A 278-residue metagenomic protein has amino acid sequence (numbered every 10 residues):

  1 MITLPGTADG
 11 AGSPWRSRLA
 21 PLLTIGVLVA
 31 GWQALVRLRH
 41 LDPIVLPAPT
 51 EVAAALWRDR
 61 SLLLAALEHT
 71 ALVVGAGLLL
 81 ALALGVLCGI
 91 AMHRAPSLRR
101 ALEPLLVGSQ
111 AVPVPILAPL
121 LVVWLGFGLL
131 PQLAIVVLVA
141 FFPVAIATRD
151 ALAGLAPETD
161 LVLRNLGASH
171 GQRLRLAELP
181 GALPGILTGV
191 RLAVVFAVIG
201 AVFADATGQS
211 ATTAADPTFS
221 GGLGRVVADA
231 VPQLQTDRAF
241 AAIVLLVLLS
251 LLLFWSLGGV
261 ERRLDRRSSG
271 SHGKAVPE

Functional and structural regions predicted by a protein language model:
M1-T24, W255-E278: Transmembrane alpha-helical segments of polytopic membrane transport and secretion proteins
G6-A11, R37-L79, D229: Periplasmic/extracellular loop-to-transmembrane helix junction in inner-membrane transport proteins
T70, A76, Q233-E261: A membrane-interface signal for the N-terminal entry of alpha-helical transmembrane segments
A76-L106: Transmembrane-helix boundary motif in ABC transporter permease subunits
V107-P143, D150-A151: Generic hydrophobic transmembrane alpha-helix motif, especially the helices
V123, I199-F240, L245-L246, D265 (+1 more regions): Glycine-rich helix-loop "coupling/hinge" segments at transmembrane-helix boundaries in multipass transporters
A134-L138, G171-A204, L257: Transmembrane alpha-helices
A147-G189, L223, V227: Short cytoplasmic-facing helical segments at TM-TM junctions of multi-pass membrane proteins
